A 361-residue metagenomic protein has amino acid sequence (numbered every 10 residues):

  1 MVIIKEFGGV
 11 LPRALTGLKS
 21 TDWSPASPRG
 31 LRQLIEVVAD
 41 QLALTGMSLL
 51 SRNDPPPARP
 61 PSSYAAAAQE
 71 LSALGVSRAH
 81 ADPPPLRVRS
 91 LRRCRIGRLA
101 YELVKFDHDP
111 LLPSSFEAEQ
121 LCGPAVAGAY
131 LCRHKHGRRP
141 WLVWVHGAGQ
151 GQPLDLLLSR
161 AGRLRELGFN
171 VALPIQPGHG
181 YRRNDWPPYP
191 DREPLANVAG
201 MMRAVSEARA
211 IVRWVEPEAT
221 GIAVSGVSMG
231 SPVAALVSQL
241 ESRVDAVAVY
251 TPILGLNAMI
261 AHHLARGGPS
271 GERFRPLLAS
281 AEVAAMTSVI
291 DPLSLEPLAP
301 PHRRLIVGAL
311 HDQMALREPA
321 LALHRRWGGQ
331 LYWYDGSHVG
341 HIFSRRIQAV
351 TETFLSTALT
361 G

Functional and structural regions predicted by a protein language model:
M1-S115, L121: N-terminal targeting or regulatory segments adjacent to alpha/beta-hydrolase or S9 domains
V143-M202: Cap/lid segment of the alpha/beta-hydrolase catalytic domain
V205-G221: Conserved acidic catalytic loop of the alpha/beta-hydrolase fold
S225-A234: Gly/Ala-rich beta-loop-alpha elbow adjacent to hydrolase catalytic centers
A235-A281, W333: Hydrolase active-site cap/lid region
A299-P300, L305-G308, D312: Short beta-strand/loop motif that positions the catalytic acidic residue of the alpha/beta-hydrolase fold
Q313-P319: Conserved alpha/beta-hydrolase "acid-adjacent" motif
G336-A349: Catalytic histidine-centered segment of alpha/beta-hydrolase-like enzymes
